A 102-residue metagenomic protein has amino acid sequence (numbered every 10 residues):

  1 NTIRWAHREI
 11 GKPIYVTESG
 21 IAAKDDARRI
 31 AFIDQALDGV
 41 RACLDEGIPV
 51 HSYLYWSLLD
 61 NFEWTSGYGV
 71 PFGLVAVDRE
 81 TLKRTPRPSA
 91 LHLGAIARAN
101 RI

Functional and structural regions predicted by a protein language model:
N1-I102: Non-catalytic scaffold segments within catalytic domains of secreted glycoside hydrolases
